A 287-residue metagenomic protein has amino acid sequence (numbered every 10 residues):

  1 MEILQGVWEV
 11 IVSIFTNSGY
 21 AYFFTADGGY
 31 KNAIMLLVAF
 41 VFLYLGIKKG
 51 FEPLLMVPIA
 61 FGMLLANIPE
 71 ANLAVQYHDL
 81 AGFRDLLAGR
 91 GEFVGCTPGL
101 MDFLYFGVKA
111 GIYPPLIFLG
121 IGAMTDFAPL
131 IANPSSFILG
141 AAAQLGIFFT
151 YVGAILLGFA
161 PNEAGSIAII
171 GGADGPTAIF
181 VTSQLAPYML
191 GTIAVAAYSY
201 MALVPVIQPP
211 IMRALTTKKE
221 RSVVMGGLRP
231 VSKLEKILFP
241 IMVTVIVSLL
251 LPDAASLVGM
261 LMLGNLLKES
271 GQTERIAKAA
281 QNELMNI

Functional and structural regions predicted by a protein language model:
M1-D27, A33, L80-F93, T97 (+2 more regions): Intrinsically disordered, low-complexity non-transmembrane regions of multi-pass membrane transporters
F24-M35, G89, D102-I117, E163-I169 (+2 more regions): Structural signature of hydrophobic alpha-helical transmembrane segments
L36-I47, I59-P69, L116-A123, A143-I155 (+3 more regions): Hydrophobic core segments of alpha-helical transmembrane domains in multi-pass membrane transport and ion-translocation
F42, Y105-I131, N265-L267, M285-I287: Hydrophobic transmembrane alpha-helices of secondary-active transporters and Na+-translocating membrane complexes
I47-M56, V75, L104, T125-L139 (+1 more regions): Interfacial helix-loop-helix linkers and transmembrane-helix boundary segments in multi-pass membrane proteins
I68-D102, M124-I131, G153-A164: Transmembrane alpha-helix boundary signature
F106-G111, F118-M124, L139-F149, G153 (+3 more regions): Alpha-helical membrane segments and immediately flanking helix-loop junctions that form or couple to the substrate/ion
V247-I287: Transmembrane helical segments that form the transport core of multi-pass membrane transport proteins
